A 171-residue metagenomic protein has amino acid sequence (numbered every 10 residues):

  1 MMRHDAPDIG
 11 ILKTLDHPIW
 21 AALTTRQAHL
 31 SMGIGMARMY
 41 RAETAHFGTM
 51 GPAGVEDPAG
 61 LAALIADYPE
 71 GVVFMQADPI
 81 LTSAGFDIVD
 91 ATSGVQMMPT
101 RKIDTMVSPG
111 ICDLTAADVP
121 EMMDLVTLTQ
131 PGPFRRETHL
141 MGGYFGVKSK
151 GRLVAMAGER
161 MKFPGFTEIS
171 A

Functional and structural regions predicted by a protein language model:
M2-V107: Acyl-donor-binding surface of acyltransferase catalytic domains
S93-V95, P109, G143, A155: Generic beta-strand structural signal
T105-G110, R160: An exposure/low-complexity boundary signal
G110-E121: A short beta-loop-alpha structural element at the N-terminal edge of CoA-dependent acyl/N-acetyltransferase catalytic
M123-V126: Internal, well-folded beta-alpha domain core
Q130: Early extracytoplasmic/lumenal segment of secretory-pathway proteins
P133-G143, V147-A171: A conserved beta-strand-loop-helix scaffold within acyl/acetyltransferase catalytic domains
